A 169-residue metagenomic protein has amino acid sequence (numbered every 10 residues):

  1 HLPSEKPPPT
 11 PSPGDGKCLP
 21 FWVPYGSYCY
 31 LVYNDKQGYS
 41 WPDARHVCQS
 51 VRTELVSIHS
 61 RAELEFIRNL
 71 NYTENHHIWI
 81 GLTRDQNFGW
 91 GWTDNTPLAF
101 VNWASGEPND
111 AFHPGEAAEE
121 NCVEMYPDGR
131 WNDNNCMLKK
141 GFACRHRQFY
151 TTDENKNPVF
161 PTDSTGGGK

Functional and structural regions predicted by a protein language model:
H1-K169: Extracellular, disulfide-bonded carbohydrate-recognition/adhesion ectodomains, dominated by C-type lectin-like domains
